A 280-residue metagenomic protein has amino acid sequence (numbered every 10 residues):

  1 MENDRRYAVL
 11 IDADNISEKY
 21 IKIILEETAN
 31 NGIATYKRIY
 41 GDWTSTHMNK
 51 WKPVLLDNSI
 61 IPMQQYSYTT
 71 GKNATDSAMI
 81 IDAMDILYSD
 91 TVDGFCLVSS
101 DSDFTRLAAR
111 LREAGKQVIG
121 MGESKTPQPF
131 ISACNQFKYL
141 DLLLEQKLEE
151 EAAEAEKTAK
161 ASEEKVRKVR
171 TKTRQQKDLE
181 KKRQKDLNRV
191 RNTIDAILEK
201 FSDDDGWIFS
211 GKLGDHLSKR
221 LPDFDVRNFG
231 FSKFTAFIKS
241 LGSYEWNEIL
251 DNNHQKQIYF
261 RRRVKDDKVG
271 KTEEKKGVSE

Functional and structural regions predicted by a protein language model:
M1-D82, L87-Y88, A109, Q117: Domain-level signal for Mg2+-assisted phosphodiester chemistry and nucleotide/NA-binding surfaces in nucleic-acid
D12, I39-Y40, C96-S100, G122 (+1 more regions): Small/polar loops that bind or transfer phosphate-bearing groups
E18-K22, M48, S77, T105 (+3 more regions): Amphipathic alpha-helical transducer elements in NTP-driven molecular machines
T28, G32, L87, G115 (+4 more regions): Conserved NTP-handling cores and scaffolds of large molecular machines
Y66-T70, E123-T126, L142-Q146: Short, acidic/turn-prone active-site loops that include or flank metal/cofactor- and phosphate-binding residues
G71-N73, A78-Q136, L217-G230, F237-K239: Compact, basic/aliphatic-enriched, mixed alpha/beta core segments that act as assembly/interaction modules in small
S124, E149, E156-E280: N-terminal regulatory modules in eukaryotic regulatory proteins
N135-A155: Conserved phosphate-handling catalytic cores of large alpha/beta enzymes
